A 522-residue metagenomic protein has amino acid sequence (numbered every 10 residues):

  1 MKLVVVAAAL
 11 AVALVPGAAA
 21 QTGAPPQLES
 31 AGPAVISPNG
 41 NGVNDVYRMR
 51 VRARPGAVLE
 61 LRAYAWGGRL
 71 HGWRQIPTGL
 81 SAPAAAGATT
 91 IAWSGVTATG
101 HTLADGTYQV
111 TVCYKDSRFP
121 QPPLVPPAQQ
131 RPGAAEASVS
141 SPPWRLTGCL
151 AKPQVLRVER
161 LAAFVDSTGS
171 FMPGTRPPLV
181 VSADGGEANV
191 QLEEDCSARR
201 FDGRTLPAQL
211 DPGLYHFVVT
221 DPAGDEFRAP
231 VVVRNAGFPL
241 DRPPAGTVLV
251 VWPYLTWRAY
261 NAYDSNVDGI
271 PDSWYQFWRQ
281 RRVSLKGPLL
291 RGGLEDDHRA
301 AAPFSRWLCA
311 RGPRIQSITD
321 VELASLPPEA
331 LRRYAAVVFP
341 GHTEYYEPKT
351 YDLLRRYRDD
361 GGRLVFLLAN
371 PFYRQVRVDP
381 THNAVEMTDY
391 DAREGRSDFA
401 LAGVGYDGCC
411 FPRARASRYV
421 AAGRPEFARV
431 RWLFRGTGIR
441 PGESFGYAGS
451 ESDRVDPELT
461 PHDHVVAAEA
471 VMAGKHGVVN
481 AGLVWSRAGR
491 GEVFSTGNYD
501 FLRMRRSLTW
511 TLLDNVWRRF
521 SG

Functional and structural regions predicted by a protein language model:
V6-L14: Bacterial N-terminal signal peptides
A20-R160: Short loop/turn motifs at secondary-structure boundaries
A53-V58, S182-A188: Short proline/glycine-enriched turn/loop motifs at strand-loop junctions of beta-rich domains
D105-Y114, P212-P222: Short, aromatic- and glycine-rich surface loops/edge beta-strands on solvent-exposed regions
S197, T205-P207, G293-P380, R503-R505: Helical hinge/lid and interdomain linker segments adjacent to catalytic or ligand-binding clefts that mediate domain
L214, P222-R333: Aromatic-Pro/Gly-enriched surface loop or interdomain linker that acts as a lid/target-recognition segment
V248, A262, D398-G522: A glycine-centered loop/beta-turn motif at secondary-structure junctions
E344-T437: A glycine-rich, often tryptophan-bearing local segment used as a flexible ligand/cofactor-contacting loop or short
